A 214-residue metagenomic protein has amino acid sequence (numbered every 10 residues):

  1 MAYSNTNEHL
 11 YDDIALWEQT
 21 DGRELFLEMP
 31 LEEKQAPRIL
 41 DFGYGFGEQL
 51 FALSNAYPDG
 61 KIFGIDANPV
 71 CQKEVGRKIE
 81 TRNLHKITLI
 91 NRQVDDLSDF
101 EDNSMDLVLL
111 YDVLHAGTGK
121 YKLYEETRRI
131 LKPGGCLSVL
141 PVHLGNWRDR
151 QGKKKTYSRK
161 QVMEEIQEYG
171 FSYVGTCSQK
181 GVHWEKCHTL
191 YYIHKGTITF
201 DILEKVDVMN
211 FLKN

Functional and structural regions predicted by a protein language model:
M1-T20: Class I SAM-dependent methyltransferase Rossmann-like catalytic core, especially the SAM/SAH-binding loop
L16-A36: Conserved alpha-helix/loop element of class I SAM-dependent methyltransferases that forms part of the SAM/SAH-binding
R38-L40, F46-D96: Class I SAM-dependent methyltransferase SAM/SAH-binding core
D95-L107: A short acidic, Gly/Pro-enriched loop at the edge of an enzyme's catalytic core that lines a small-molecule cofactor
D106-G119: A short SAM/SAH-binding and catalytic strip from SAM-dependent methyltransferases
Y121-P133: A short glycine-rich, Lys/Arg-flanked "PGG" loop and its adjoining helix->strand segment in the class I
G134-P141: Conserved beta-strand signature within the Rossmann-like core of class I S-adenosyl-L-methionine
Q151-G175: Conserved Class I S-adenosyl-L-methionine
